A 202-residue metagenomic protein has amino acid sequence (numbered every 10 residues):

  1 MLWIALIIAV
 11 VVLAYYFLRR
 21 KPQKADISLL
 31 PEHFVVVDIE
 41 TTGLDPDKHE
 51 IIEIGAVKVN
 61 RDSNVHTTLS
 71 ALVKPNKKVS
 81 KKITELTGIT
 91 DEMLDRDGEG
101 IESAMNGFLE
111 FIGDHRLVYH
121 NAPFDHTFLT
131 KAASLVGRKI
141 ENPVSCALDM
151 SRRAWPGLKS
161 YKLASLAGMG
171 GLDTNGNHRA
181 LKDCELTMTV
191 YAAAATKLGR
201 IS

Functional and structural regions predicted by a protein language model:
M1-W3: Transmembrane helix interruption/hinge and helix-loop junction motifs
L6-V12, R19-D26, M169, M188-S202: Acidic two-metal-ion nuclease catalytic site recognized across multiple nuclease folds, prominently DnaQ/RNase D-T
L13-F17, K21-N142, P156-S160, A164-H178: Conserved non-catalytic scaffold segment of RNase H-like nuclease domains
T41-G43, D149, L186: Short, glycine/acidic-enriched loop or turn micro-motifs at the edges of active sites
S103, R152, L186-T187: Short Asp/Glu-rich motifs
K139-S151: Conserved beta-strand -> loop -> alpha-helix junction used to position metal-binding or nucleic-acid-contacting
T174-T196: A charged, well-structured terminal subsegment
